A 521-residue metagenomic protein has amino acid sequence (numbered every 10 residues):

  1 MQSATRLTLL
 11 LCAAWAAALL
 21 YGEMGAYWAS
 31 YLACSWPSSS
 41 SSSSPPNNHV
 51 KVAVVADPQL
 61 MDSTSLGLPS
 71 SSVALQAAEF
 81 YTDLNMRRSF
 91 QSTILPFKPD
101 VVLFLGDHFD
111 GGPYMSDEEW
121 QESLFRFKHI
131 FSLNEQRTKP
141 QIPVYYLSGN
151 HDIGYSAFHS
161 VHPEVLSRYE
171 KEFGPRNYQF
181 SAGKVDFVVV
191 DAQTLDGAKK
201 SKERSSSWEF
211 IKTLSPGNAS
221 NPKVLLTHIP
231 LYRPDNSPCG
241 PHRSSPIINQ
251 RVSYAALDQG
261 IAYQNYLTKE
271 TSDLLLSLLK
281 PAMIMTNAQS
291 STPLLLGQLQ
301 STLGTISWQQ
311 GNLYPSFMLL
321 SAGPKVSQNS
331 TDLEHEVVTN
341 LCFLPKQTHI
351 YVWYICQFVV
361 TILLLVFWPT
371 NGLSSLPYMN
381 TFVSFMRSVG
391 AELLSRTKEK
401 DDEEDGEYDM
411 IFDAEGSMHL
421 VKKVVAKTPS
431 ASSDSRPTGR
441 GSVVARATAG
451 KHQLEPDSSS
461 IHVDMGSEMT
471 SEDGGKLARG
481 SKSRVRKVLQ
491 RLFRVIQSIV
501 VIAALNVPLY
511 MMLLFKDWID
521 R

Functional and structural regions predicted by a protein language model:
M1-Q121, L505-P508, I519: N-terminal active-site segment of His-dependent metallophosphoesterases
L10-W15, Y21-A33, R176, F180 (+6 more regions): Binuclear metal-dependent phosphoesterase catalytic core
Y21-A26, N48-V50, K98-D100, K139-V144 (+3 more regions): Loop/turn elements at helix/coil->beta-strand transitions in domains of secreted/extracellular proteins
Y31-S42, S72-V73, G111-N218, P222 (+6 more regions): Extended active-site neighborhood of metal-dependent phosphoesterases/phosphodiesterases
H49-S65, K184-D196, K223-H228, Q298-T305 (+1 more regions): Active-site-proximal beta-strand elements of phosphoester/diester hydrolases
V54-A56, V101-D107, K139-N150, V224-H228 (+2 more regions): Active-site neighborhood of phospho(di)ester-bond hydrolases with catalytic His/Asp-centered motifs
L60-L66, G197-K200, P234, Q309-G311: Short, solvent-exposed loop/turn elements at domain surfaces
P216, Q347-H349, Q357, L363-F493 (+3 more regions): Intrinsically disordered, low-complexity cytosolic loops and termini enriched in serine/threonine/proline
